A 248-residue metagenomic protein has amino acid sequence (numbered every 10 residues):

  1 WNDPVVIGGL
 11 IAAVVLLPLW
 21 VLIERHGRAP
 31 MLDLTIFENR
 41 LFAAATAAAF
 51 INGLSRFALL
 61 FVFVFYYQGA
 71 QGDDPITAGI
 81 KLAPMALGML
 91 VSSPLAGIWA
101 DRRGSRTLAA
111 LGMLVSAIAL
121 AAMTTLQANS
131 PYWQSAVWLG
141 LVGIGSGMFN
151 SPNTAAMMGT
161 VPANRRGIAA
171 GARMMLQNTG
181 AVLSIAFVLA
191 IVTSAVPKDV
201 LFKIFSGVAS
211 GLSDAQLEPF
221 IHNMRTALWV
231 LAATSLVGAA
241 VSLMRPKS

Functional and structural regions predicted by a protein language model:
W1-W20, G27-T154, M158, P162-N164 (+1 more regions): Transmembrane core module of solute transporters
V21-I23, P94-L95, G207, D214-Q216: Intrinsically disordered, low-complexity segments enriched in polar/charged residues with Gly/Pro, especially when
L22-I23, Y66, I191, A240: Hydrophobic membrane-targeting alpha-helices
T154-T160, A172-S248: Hydrophobic transmembrane architecture of multi-pass small-molecule transporters
